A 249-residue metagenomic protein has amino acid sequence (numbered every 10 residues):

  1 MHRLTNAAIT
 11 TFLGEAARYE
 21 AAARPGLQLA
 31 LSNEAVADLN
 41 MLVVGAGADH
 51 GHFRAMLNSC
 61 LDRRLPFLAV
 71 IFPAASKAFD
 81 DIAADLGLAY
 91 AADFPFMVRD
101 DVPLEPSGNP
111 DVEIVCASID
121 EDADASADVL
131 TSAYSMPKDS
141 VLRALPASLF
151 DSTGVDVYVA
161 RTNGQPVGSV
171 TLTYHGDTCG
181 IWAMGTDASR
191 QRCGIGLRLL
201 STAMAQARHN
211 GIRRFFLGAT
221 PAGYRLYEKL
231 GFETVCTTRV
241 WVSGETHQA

Functional and structural regions predicted by a protein language model:
M1-R64, A75-S76: N-terminal charged segments
E15-A17, L65-P66, A91-F94, L149-V159 (+1 more regions): A short helix-loop-beta-strand connector motif used in the catalytic cores of GNAT acetyltransferases and, in some
A35-M41, A91, Y174-W182, Q191: A conserved beta-turn-beta hairpin within the catalytic core of GNAT-like acetyltransferases that forms part
A46-E121, W241-S243: Acyl-donor-binding surface of acyltransferase catalytic domains
H50-L57, T186-A188, R192-A205, H209 (+1 more regions): Conserved acetyl-CoA-binding loop-helix of GNAT-fold acetyltransferases
R63-P73, A207-A219: Conserved GNAT acetyl-CoA-binding A-motif
S76-Y90, L197, P221-T237, G244: Conserved active-site alpha-helix within GNAT-family acetyltransferase domains
K138-S189: A conserved beta-strand-loop-helix scaffold within acyl/acetyltransferase catalytic domains
